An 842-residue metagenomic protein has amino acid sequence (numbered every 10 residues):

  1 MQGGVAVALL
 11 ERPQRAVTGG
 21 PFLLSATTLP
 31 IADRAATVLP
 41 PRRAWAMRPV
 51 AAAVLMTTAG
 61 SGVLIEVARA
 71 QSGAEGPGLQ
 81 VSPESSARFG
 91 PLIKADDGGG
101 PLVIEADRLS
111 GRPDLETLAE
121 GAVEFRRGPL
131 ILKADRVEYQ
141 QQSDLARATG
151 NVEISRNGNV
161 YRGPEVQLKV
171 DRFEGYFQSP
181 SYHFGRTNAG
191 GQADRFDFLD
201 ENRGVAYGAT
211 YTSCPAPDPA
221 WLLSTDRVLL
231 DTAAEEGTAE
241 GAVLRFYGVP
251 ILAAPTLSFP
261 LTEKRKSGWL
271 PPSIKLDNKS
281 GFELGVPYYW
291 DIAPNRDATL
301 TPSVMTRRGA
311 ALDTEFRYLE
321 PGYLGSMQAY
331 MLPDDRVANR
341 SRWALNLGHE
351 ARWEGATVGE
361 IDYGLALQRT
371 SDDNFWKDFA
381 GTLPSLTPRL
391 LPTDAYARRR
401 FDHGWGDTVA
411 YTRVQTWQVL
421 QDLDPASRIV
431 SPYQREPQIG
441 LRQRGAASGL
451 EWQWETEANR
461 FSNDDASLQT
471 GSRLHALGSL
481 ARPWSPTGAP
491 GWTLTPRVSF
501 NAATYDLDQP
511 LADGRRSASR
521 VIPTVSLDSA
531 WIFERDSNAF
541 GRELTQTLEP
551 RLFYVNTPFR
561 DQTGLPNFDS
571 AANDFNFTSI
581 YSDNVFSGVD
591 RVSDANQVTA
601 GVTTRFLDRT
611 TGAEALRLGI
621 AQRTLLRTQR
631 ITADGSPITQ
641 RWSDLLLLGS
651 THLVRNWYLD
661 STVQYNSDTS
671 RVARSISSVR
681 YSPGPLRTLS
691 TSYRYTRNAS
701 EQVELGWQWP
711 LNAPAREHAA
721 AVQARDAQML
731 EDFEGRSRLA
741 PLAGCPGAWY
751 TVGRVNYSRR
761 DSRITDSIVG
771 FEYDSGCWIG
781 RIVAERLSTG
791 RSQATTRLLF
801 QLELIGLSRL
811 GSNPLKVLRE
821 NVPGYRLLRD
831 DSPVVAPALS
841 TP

Functional and structural regions predicted by a protein language model:
M1-A44: N-terminal secretory signal peptides that target proteins for export/translocation
M1-G4, A8, G111, A838-P842: Short, intrinsically disordered, low-complexity terminal/loop segments
G3, A26, S61-V63, G76-A87: Alpha-helical interface/anchor segments and their boundary "cap" residues
T28-V38, R42-V67: Gram-negative bacterial Sec-dependent N-terminal signal peptides
A32, T37, F125, Q142 (+2 more regions): Short helix-loop boundary/capping segments at the starts of domains
A68-S72: Boundary at the C-terminal end of the N-terminal hydrophobic targeting segment
G73-T212, S737-R738: Charged (often Lys/Glu-rich) extended helix/loop segments that serve as interaction or gating elements
N159-G175, Y182-T212, A216-D226, D231-P842: Outer-membrane beta-barrel proteins and related beta-barrel translocases across Gram-negative bacteria
